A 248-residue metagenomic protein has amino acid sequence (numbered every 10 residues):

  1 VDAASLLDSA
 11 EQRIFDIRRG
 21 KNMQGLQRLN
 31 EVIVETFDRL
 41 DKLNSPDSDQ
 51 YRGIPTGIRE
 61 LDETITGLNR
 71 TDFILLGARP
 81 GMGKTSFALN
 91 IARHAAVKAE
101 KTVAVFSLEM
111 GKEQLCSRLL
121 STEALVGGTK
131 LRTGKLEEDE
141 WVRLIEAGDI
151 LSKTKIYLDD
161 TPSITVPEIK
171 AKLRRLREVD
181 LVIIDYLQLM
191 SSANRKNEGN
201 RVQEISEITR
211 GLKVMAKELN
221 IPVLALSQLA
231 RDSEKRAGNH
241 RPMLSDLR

Functional and structural regions predicted by a protein language model:
V1-R70, V126, E140-K155, P167 (+2 more regions): Core recognition of P-loop NTPase motor domains used across DNA-transaction enzymes
Q50, G128-E138, I156-P162, S192-S206 (+1 more regions): Flexible beta-alpha connector loops of hexameric P-loop NTPases
E63, H94-E178, S192: Cytosolic-facing regulatory segments adjacent to core modules
I74-L75, A104: Short hydrophobic/aromatic beta-strand immediately N-terminal to the Walker A/P-loop
A78: The Walker A (P-loop) glycine that initiates the GxxxxGKT/S ATP-binding motif of P-loop NTPases
G81: Walker A (P-loop) phosphate-binding loop of P-loop NTPases
K84: Conserved lysine of the Walker
Q203-R248: Phosphate-binding/switch region of NTP-binding enzymes
